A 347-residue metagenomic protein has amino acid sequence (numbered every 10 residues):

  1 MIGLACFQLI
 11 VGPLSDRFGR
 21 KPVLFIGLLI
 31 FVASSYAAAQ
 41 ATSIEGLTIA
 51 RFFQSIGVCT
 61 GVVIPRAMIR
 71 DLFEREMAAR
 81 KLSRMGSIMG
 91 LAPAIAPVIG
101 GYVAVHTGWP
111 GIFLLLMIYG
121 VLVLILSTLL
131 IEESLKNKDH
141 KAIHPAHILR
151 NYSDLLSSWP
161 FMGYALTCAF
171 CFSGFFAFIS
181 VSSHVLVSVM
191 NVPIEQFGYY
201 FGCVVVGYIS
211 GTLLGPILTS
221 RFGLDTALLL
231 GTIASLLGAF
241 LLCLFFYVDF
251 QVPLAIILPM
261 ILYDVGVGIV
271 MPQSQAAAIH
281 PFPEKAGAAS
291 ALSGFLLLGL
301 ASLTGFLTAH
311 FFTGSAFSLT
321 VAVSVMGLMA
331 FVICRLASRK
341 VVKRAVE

Functional and structural regions predicted by a protein language model:
M1-V11, G202-L214: Central cavity-lining transmembrane alpha-helices of secondary-active solute carriers, predominantly the Major
A5-E45: Conserved MFS/SLC helix-loop-helix module at the cytosolic interface between two early adjacent transmembrane helices
L29-T42, S235-D249: C-terminal ends and interior cores of transmembrane alpha-helices in multi-pass membrane transporters/permeases
I30-A37, E45-F53, L254-M260: Paired small-residue
G46, R75, S83-L129: Helix-loop-helix hairpin linking two adjacent transmembrane segments in secondary transporters
A50-L91: Cytoplasmic helix-loop-helix junction between adjacent transmembrane helices in 12-TM secondary transporters
S134-Y164: Juxtamembrane intracellular "pre-TM" segments in multi-pass secondary transporters
Q275-T313, V323: A late C-terminal transmembrane helix in Major Facilitator Superfamily
